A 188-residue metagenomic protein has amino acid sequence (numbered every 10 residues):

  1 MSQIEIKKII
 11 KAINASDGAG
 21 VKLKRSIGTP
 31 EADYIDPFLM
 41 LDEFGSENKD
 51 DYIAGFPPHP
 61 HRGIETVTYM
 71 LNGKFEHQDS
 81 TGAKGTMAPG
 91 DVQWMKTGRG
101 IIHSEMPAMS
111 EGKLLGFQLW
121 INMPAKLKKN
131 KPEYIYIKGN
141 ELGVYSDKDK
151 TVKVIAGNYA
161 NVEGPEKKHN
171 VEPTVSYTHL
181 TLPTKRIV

Functional and structural regions predicted by a protein language model:
S16-L71, L142-Y177: A short glycine-rich, His/Asp/Glu-containing loop-to-beta-strand
T68-A88: A short beta-strand-loop-beta hairpin characteristic of the jelly-roll/cupin
M87-I101: Conserved metal-binding segment of the jelly-roll/cupin
G98-L127: Ligand-binding loop in jelly-roll beta-barrel domains
Q118-A125, K138, V154-Y159: Short, structured patches in soluble enzyme cores that scaffold and shape functional sites
M123-K150: Long amphipathic alpha-helical segments that form oligomerization/scaffold cores
Y177-T184: Conserved small/polar residues in nucleotide/adenosyl-binding loops
